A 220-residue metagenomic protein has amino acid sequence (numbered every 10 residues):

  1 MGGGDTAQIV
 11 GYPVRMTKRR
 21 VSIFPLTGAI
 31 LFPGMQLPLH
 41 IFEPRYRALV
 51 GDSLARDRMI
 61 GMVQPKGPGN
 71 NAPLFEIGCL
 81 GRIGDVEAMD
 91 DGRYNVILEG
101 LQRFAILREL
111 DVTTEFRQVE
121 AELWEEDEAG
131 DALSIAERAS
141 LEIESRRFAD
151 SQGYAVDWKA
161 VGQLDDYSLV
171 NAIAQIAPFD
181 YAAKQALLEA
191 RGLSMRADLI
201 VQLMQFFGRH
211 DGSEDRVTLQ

Functional and structural regions predicted by a protein language model:
Q8-Q220: N-terminal low-complexity, acidic/polar interaction/targeting segments
